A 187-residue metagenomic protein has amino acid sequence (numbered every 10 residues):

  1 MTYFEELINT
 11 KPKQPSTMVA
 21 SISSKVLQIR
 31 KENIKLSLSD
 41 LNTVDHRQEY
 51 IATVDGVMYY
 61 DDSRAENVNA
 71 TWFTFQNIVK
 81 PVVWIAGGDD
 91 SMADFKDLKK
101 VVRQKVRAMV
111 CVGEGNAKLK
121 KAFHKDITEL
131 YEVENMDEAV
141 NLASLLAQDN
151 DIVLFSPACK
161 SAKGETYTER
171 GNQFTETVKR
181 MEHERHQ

Functional and structural regions predicted by a protein language model:
M1-T2, I51: Local beta-strand/beta-hairpin segments that build beta-sheet-rich folds
T2-P12: A short glycine-threonine-serine/GTX helix/turn-capping micro-motif
T10-P15, A65: Short, conserved micro-motifs enriched in small and acidic residues
P15-S23: Internal alpha/beta core interface subdomains
I22-R30, L36, D40-H46, Y50-Q187: ATP-dependent carboxylate-amine ligase
